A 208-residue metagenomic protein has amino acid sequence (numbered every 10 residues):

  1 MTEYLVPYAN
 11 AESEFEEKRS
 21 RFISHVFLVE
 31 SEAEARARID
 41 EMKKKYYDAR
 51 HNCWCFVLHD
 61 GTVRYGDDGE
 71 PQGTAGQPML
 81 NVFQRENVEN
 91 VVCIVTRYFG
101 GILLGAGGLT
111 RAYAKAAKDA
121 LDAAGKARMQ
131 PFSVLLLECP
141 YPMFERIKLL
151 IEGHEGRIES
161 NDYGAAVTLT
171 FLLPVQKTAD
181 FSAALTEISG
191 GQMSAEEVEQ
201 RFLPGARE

Functional and structural regions predicted by a protein language model:
M1-G73, E199-E208: C-terminal regulatory domains involved in ligand/effector binding and gene-expression control
G61, P71-V88, Y163-A165: Positively charged, aromatic-enriched nucleic acid-contacting surfaces
M79-A123: Active-site beta-strand/loop microenvironment that shapes enzyme catalytic pockets
G125-Y141, F171: Short glycine-/aliphatic-rich beta-strand segments at the starts of folded cytosolic domains
E138-G156: Short amphipathic alpha-helix segments
I147-E152, D180-S189: Short amphipathic alpha-helices in soluble, non-transmembrane regions that often serve as interface/regulatory elements
I158-D162, S189-A206: Conserved short beta-strand edge segments in small beta-sheet-based binding/regulatory domains
F171-D180: Terminal, non-globular segments
